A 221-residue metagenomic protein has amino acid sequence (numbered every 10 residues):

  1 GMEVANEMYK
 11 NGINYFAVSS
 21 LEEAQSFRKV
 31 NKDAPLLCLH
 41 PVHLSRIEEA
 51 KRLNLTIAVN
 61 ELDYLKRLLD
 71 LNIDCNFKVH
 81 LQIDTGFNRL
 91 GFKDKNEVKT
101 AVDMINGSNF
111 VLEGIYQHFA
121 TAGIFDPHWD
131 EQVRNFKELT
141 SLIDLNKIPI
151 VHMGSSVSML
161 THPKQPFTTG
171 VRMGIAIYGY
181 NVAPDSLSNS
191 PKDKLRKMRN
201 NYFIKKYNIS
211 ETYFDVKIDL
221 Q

Functional and structural regions predicted by a protein language model:
G1-L142, K147-H152, P166: Active-site-proximal beta-alpha core segment in soluble small-molecule metabolic enzymes
D126-L220: Anionic-ligand-binding alpha/beta catalytic cores of soluble enzymes and soluble regulatory domains that recognize
